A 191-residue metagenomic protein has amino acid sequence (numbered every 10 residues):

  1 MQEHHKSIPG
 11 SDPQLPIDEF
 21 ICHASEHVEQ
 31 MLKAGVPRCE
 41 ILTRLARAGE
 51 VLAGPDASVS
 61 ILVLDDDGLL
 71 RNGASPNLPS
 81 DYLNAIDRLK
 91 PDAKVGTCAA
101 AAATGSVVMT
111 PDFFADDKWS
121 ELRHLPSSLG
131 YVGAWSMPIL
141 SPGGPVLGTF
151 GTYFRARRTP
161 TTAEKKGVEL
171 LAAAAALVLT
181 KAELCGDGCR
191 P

Functional and structural regions predicted by a protein language model:
M1-E29, V178-P191: Short, low-complexity N-terminal regulatory "tails/caps" that precede and couple sensory modules
D18-C22, E26, Q30-G73, Y82-L83 (+2 more regions): Helix-loop-beta substructure at the N-terminus of cytosolic sensory domains that couple signal/ligand detection
S58, R123, S136, T149: Short hydrophobic/aromatic beta-strand element in the GNAT-like acyltransferase core that lines or flanks the acyl-donor
L64, L69-G73, S80-E121, S127: Regulatory sensory and allosteric helical modules in signal-transduction proteins and certain transcription factors
V132-S141: A short, aliphatic-rich beta-strand micro-motif
L140-V146, R155, A182: Flexible loop/coil segments at beta-strand boundaries within sensory signal-transduction domains
T149-T159: Short beta-strand-to-loop transition segments that serve as allosteric relay/switch motifs in sensory/regulatory domains
E169-L177: Allosteric cytosolic regulatory segments
